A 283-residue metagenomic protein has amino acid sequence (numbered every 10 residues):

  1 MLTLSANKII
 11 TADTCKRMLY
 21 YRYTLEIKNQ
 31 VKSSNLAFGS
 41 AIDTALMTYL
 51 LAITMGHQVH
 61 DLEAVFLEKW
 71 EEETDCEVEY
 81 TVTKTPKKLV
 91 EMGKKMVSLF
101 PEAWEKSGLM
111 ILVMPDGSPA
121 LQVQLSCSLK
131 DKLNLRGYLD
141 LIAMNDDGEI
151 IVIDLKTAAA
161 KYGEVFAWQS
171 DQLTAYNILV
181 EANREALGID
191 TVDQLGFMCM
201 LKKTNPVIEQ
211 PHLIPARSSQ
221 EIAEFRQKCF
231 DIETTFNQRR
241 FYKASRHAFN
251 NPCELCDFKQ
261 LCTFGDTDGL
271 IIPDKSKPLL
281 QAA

Functional and structural regions predicted by a protein language model:
M1, K16-N29, E73-E77, V152-A158 (+1 more regions): Short amphipathic alpha-helical segments and their helix-coil junctions
M1-D13: Terminal, charged accessory segments of proteins
L4, H60, D75, E102 (+1 more regions): Metal-dependent nuclease catalytic regions and adjoining charged, substrate-binding loops involved in nucleic-acid end
I10-T54, V90, Q122, L255-F258: Nuclease catalytic cores
A12-Y20, A41, Q58-V78, Q194-I208: Short, compositionally biased low-complexity segments
S34, F38, L89, G93 (+2 more regions): Hydrophobic (often cysteine-bearing) scaffold residues that line and stabilize catalytic clefts of nucleotide/cofactor
A45-V123: A non-catalytic, helix-rich entry segment at domain boundaries
G117-D231: Mg2+/Mn2+-dependent nuclease catalytic core
